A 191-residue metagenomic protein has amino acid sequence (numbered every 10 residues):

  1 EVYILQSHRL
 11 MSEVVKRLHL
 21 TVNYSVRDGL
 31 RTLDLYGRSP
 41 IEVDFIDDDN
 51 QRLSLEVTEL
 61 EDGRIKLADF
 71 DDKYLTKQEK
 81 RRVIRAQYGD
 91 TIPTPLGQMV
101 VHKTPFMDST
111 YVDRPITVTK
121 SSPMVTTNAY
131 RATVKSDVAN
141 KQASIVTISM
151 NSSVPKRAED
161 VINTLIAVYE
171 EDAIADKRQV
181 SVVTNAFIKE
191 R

Functional and structural regions predicted by a protein language model:
E1-I4, R17, A129-T133, R191: Residues that form generic nucleotide/phosphate-binding pockets
E1-Y24: Juxtamembrane extramembrane loops of integral membrane proteins
V2-Q6, M150-R157, V180: Extracytoplasmic/periplasmic, Sec-exported soluble proteins
R9-E13, R157-D160, T164, V183 (+1 more regions): Extracytoplasmic/secreted proteins, especially bacterial periplasmic and envelope-associated proteins
L20-Y169: Solvent-exposed "coupling" segments
I166-R191: A short, surface-exposed, charged and often Trp/Pro-enriched helix-loop connector in the C-terminal portion of helical
